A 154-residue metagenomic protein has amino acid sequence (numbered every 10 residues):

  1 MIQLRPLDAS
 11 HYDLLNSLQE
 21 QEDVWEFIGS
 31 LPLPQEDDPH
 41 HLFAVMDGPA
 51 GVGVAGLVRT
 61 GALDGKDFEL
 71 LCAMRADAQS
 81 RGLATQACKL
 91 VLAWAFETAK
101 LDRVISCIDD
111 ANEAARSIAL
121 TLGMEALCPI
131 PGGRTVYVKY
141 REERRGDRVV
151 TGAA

Functional and structural regions predicted by a protein language model:
M1-D23, L31, H40-A154: Acyl-donor (CoA/ACP) binding surface of acyl/acetyltransferases
F27: Residues that scaffold the ATP/ADP-binding catalytic core of kinase and kinase-like folds
E36-D37: Soluble sensory domains of the PAS superfamily and closely related sensory modules
